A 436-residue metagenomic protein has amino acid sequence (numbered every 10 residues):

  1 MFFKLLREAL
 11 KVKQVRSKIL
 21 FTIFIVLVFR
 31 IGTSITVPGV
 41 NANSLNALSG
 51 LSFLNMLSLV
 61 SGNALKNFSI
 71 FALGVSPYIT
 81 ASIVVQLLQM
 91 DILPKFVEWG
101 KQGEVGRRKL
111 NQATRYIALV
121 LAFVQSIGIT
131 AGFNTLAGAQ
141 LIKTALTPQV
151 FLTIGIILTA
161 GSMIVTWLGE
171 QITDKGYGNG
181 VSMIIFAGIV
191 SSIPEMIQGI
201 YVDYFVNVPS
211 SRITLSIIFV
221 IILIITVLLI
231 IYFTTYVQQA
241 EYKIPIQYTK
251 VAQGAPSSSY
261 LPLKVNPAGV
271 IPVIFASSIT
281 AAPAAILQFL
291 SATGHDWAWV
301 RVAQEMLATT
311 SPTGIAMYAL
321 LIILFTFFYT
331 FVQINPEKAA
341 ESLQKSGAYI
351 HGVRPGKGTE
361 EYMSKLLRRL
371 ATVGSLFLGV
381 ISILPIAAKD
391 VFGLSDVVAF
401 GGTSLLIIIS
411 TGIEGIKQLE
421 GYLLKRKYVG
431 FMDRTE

Functional and structural regions predicted by a protein language model:
M1-G100, V105-E436: N-terminal cationic and glycine-rich segments that engage phosphates or anionic surfaces
